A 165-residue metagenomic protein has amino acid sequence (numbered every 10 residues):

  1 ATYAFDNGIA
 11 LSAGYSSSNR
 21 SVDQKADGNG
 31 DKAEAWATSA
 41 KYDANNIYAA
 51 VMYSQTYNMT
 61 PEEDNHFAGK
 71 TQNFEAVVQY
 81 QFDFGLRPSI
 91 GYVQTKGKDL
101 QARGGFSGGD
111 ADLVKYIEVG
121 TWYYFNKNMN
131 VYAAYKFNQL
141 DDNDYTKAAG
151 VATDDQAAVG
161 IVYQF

Functional and structural regions predicted by a protein language model:
T2-V119, Y123-Y124: Detector for outer-membrane/organellar transmembrane beta-barrel domains, recognizing the amphipathic beta-strand
S18-S21, T56, Y135-L140, G150 (+1 more regions): A short, acidic, flexible beta-alpha connecting loop/helix-capping segment that sits on the rim of active
T60, D141-D144: Serine/threonine-rich low-complexity intrinsically disordered regions
Q101-R103, Y132, N143-A148: A glycine-biased, small/acidic residue-tolerant capping/turn segment at secondary-structure junctions
S107, Y145-A149, D154: C-terminal/domain-terminus segments
E118-L140, A157: C-terminal closing repeat unit and adjoining cap/tail of repeat-based domains
Y123-F125, A152-F165: Outer-membrane beta-barrel "beta-signal"
